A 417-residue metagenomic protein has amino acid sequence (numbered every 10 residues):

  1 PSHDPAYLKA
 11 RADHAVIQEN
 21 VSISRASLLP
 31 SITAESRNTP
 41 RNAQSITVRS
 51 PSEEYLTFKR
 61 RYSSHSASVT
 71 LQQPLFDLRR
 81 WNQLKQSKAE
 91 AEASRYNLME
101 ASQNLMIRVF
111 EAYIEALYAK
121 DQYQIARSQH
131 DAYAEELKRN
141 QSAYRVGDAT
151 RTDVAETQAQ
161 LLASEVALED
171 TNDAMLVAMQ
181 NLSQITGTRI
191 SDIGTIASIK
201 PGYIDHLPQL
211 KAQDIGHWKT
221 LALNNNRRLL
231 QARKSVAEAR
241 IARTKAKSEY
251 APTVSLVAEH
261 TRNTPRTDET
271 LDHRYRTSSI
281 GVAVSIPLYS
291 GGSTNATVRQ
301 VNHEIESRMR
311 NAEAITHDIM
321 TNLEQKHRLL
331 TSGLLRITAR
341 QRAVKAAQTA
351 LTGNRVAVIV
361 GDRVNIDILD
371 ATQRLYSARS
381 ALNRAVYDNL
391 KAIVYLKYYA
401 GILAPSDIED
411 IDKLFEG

Functional and structural regions predicted by a protein language model:
P1-R37, A43, Q73-P74, I190 (+7 more regions): Bacterial Sec-pathway N-terminal export signals of envelope proteins
L8, S31-S50, R61, P74-E100 (+5 more regions): Small/polar (Gly/Ser/Thr/Ala-rich) solvent-exposed segments that form structured loops/beta-strands/short helices used
K9-S24, A101-A126, E135, S142 (+5 more regions): Amphipathic alpha-helical coiled-coil segments
S22, T70, K245, A283-S285: Outer-membrane beta-barrel architecture
N42, I190, A381-G417: Acidic, low-complexity, intrinsically disordered peripheral segments
K59-S63, A212, R274-R276, S377: Short sequence motifs at beta-strands and strand-loop junctions characteristic of Gram-negative outer-membrane
H65-V69, W218, S278-V284: Hydrophobic, lipid-facing positions within transmembrane beta-strands of outer-membrane proteins
S102-L221, K326-L329, G333, V360 (+2 more regions): Periplasmic alpha-helical coiled-coil/stalk elements that build and connect Gram-negative outer-membrane
